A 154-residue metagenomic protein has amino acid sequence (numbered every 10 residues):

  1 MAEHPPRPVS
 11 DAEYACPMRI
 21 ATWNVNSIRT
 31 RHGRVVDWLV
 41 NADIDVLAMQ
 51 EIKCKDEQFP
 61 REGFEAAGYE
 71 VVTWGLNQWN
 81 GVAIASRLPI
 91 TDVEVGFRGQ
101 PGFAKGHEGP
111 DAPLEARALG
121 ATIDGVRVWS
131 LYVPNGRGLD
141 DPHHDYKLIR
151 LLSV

Functional and structural regions predicted by a protein language model:
E3-W74, N80-V82: N-terminal, active-site-proximal structural segment of metallo-dependent hydrolase catalytic domains
H4, H32, H107, H143-H144: Histidine (H) residue identity feature
D11, D37, D43-D45, D56 (+5 more regions): Acidic-enriched, low-complexity/disordered segments with a strong bias for Aspartate over Glutamate
R31-H32, L114, V154: Amphipathic coiled-coil/heptad-repeat helices and related helical stalk/stem segments that mediate oligomerization
I52-K55, F59-G138: Structured beta-strand-rich core segments of catalytic domains in phosphoester-bond hydrolases
H143-V154: A long, amphipathic alpha-helix that forms part of the scaffold/cap immediately adjacent to metal-dependent active
